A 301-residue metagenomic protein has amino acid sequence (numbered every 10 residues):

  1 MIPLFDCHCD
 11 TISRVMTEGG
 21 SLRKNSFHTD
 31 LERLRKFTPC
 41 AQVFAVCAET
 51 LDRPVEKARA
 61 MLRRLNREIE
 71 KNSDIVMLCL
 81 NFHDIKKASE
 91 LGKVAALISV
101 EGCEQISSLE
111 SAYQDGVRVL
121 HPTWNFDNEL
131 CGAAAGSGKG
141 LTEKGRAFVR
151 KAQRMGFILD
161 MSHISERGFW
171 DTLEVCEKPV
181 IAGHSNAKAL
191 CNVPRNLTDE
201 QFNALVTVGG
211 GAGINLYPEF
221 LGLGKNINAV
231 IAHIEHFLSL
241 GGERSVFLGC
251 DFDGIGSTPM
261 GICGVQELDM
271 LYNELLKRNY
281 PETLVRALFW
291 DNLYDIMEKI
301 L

Functional and structural regions predicted by a protein language model:
I2-N215, E219-L221, I231, E235-L238 (+4 more regions): Extended, charged catalytic domains and RNA/DNA-binding interfaces, predominantly in divalent-metal-using enzymes
A187, G254, D295: Active-site micro-motifs of SAM-dependent methyltransferase domains
L216, G241-V265: Short acidic/histidine-rich active-site segments
N226: Catalytic-pocket segment enriched in acidic/His residues
C263-L301: Mid-to-C-terminal alpha-helical segments outside catalytic/metal-binding sites
